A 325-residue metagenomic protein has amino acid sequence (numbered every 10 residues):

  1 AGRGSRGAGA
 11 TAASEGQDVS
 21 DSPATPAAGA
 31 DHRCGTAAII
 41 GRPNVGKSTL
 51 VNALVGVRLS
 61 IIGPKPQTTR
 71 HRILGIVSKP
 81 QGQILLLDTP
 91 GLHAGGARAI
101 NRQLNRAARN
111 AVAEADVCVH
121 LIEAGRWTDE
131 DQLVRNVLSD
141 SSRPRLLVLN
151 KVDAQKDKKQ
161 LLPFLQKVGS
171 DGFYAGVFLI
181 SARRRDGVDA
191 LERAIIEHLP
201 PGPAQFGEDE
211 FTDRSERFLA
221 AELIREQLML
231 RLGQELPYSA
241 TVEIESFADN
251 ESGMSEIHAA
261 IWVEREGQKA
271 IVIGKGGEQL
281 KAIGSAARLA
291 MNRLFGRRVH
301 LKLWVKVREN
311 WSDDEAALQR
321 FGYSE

Functional and structural regions predicted by a protein language model:
R3-R106, N110-V117: Conserved G1/Walker A P-loop phosphate-binding module
G46, G187, Q279: Conserved glycine(s) of the Walker
V57, I76, P80, A111-C118 (+9 more regions): Conserved, well-folded catalytic cores of nucleic-acid-processing and energy-transducing macromolecular machines
T69, H93-A94, W127-T128, Q155-K156 (+1 more regions): Catalytic P-loop NTPase motifs of RecA-like helicase/translocase cores
S78-Q83, Q103-V177, A248-S252: Conserved C-terminal guanine-recognition region of P-loop GTPase G domains, centered on the G4
D88, N150, S181: Active-site glycine-centered loops adjacent to acidic/histidine catalytic or metal-binding residues that shape
P144, D153-T212: Canonical P-loop GTPase G-domain recognition
E216-E325: P-loop NTP-binding site
